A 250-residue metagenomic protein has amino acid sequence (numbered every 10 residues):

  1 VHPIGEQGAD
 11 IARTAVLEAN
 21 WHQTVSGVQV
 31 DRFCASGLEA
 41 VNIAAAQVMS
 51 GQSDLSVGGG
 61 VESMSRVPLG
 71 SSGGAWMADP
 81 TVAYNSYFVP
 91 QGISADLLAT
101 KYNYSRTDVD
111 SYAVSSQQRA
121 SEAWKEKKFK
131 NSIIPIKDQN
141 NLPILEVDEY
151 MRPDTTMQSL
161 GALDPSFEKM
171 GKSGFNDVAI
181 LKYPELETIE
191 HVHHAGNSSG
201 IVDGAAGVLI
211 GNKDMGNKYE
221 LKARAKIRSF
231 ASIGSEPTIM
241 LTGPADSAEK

Functional and structural regions predicted by a protein language model:
H2-S53, S86-I93, G161-G200: Conserved catalytic cysteine-centered active-site region of acyl-thioester-dependent Claisen-condensing enzymes
G8-A9, R66-S72, E149, T238-M240: Short acidic, glycine/serine/threonine-rich loops at helix termini
I11-A15, A40, Q91-L98, V114-R119 (+2 more regions): Short, well-ordered amphipathic alpha-helical segments that serve as non-catalytic structural scaffolds within diverse
G27-D31, S56-E62, D108-S115, I133-D138 (+1 more regions): Beta-strand segments within the central parallel beta-sheet cores of soluble alpha/beta enzyme folds
R32-V61, A99-F129, V208-D214: Active-site-proximal alpha-helical scaffold in enzymes
M49-Y102: Flexible glycine-/small-residue-enriched beta->alpha junction loops that bind anionic phosphate/pyrophosphate groups
S111-K213, K218: N-terminal extracellular/periplasmic Venus flytrap/periplasmic-binding protein-like
K213-K250: Glycine- and Gly-Pro-enriched alpha-helical subdomains that act as flexible, kink-prone "lid/hinge" or packing modules
